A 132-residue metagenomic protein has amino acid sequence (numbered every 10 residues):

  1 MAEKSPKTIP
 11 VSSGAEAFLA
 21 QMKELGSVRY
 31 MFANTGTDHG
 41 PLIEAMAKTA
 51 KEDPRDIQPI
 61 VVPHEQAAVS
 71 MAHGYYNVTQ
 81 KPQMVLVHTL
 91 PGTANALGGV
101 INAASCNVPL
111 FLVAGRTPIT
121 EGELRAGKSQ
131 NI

Functional and structural regions predicted by a protein language model:
A2-I132: N-terminal alpha/beta PP-like core and its mobile active-site loop of ThDP/TPP-dependent enzymes
